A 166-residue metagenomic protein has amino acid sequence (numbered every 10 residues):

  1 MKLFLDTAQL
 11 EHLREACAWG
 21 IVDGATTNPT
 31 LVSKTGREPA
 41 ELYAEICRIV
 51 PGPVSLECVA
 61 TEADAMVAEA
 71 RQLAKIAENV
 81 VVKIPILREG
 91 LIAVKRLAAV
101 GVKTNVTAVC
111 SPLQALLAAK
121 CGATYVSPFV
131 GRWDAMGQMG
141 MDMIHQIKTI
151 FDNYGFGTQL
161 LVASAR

Functional and structural regions predicted by a protein language model:
M1-L5, Q9-R14, W19-V22, T26-A99 (+1 more regions): Active-site beta->alpha loop and helix N-cap motifs at the rims of alpha/beta catalytic domains
L5, G24, V106-T107, V162: Conserved SAM-binding loop
A8, I86-R88, C110-L113, S164-R166: Short beta->alpha linker loops
R37-L42, A65, C110, A135-M143: Alpha-helix N-cap and loop-to-helix initiation/capping positions
E57, K83-P85, N105-V109, A163: Structural motif
E78, V102, A123: Short phosphate-binding/catalytic loops that engage adenosine nucleotides
K95-K103, A119-K120: Short, surface-exposed basic-aromatic patches at helix termini and helix-loop junctions that form
N105, P112-R166: Catalytic alpha/beta core domains of metabolic enzymes, predominantly
